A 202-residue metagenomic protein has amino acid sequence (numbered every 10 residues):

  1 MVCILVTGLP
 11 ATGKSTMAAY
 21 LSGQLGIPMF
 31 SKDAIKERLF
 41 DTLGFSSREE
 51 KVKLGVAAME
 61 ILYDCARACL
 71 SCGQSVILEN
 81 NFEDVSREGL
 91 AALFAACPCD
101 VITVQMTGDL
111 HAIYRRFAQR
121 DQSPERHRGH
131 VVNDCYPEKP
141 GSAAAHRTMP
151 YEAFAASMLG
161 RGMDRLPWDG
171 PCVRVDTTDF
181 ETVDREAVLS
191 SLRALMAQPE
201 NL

Functional and structural regions predicted by a protein language model:
C3: Walker A (P-loop) ATP-phosphate-binding motif of ABC ATPase nucleotide-binding domains
V6: Hydrophobic anchor at the beta1->P-loop junction of P-loop NTPases
P10: The conserved Walker
G13: Conserved glycine(s) of the Walker
T16-S71: Conserved substrate/cofactor phosphate-moiety recognition/catalytic segment in nucleotide-dependent phosphotransferases
L54-V101: Glycine-rich phosphate-binding loop used to anchor ATP phosphates in small-molecule kinases, encompassing both
C97-Q119, V175: Conserved phosphate-donor/acceptor-positioning beta-strand/loop module used by diverse small-molecule
Q122-V183: Small-molecule kinase domains that catalyze NTP-dependent phosphoryl transfer to phosphate-bearing small molecules
